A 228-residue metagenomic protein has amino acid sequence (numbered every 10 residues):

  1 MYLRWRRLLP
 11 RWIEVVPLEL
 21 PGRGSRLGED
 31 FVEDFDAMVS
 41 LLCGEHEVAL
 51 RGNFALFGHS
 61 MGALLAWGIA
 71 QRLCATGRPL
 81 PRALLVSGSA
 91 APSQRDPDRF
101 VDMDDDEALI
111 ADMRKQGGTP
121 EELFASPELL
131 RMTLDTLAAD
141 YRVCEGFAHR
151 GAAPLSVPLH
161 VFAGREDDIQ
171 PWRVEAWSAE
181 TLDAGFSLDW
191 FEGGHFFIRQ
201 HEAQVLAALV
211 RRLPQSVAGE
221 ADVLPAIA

Functional and structural regions predicted by a protein language model:
M1-A228: Non-catalytic, mobile gating and regulatory segments of ester bond hydrolases
